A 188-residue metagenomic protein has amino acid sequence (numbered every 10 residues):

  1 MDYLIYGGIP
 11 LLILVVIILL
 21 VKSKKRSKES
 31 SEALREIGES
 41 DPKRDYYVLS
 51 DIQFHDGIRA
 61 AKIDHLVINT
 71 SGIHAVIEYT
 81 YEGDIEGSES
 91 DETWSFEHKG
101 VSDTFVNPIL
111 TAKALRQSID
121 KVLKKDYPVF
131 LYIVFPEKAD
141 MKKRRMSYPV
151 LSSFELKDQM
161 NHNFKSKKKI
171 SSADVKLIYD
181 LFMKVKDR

Functional and structural regions predicted by a protein language model:
M1-K62, V67-H74, Y79-T80, D84-G87 (+1 more regions): Surface-exposed interaction regions that form or flank ligand-binding interfaces
